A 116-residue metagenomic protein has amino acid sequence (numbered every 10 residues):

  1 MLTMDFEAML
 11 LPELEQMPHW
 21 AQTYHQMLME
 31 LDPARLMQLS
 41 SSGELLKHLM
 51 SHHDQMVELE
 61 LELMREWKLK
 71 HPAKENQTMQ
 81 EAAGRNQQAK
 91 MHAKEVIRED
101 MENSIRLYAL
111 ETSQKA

Functional and structural regions predicted by a protein language model:
L2-A116: Extended, charged helical/alpha-beta scaffold domains that provide interaction surfaces
